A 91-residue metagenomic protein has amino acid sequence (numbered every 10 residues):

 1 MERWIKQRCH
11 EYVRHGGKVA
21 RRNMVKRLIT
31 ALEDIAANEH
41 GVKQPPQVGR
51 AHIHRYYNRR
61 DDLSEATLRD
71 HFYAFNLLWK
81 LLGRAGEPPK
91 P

Functional and structural regions predicted by a protein language model:
M1-E11, P46-Q47: Short alpha-helical hairpin
R14-G86: Non-catalytic DNA-binding core/recognition domains of DNA-processing enzymes
P89-P91: Long, amphipathic, Lys/Arg-enriched alpha-helical "connector/arm" segment
